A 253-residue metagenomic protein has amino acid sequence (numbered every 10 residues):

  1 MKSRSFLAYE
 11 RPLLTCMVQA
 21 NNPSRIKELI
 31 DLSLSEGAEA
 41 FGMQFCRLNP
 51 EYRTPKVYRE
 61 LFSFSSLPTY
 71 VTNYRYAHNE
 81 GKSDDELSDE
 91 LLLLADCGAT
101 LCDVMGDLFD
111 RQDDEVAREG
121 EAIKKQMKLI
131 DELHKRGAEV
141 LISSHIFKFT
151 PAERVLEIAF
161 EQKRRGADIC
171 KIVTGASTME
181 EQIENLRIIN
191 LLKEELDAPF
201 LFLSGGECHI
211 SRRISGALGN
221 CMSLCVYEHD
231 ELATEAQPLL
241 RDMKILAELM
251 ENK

Functional and structural regions predicted by a protein language model:
M1-K2, D197: Short secondary-structure boundary micro-motifs
K2, F6-K135, E139-F149: Active-site beta->alpha loop and helix N-cap motifs at the rims of alpha/beta catalytic domains
D107-K253: Catalytic alpha/beta core domains of metabolic enzymes, predominantly
